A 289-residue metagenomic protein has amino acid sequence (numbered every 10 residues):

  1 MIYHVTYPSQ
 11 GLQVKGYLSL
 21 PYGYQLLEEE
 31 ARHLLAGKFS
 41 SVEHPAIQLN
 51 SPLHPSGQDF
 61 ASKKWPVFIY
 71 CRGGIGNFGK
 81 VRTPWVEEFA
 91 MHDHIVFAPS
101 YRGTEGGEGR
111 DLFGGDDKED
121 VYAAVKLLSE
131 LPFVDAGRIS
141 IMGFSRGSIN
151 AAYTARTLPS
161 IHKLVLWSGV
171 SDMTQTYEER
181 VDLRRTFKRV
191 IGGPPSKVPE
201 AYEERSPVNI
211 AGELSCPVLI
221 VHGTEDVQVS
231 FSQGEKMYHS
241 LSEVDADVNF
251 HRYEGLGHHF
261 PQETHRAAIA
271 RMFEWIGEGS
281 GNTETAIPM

Functional and structural regions predicted by a protein language model:
M1-S62: N-terminal cap/lid segment of alpha/beta-hydrolase-fold proteins
K38-S40, H44-I47, T174-I210, C216: Mobile cap/lid helix-loop segments that gate and shape the active-site cleft of serine hydrolases
N77-E87, S232-Q233: The serine-hydrolase catalytic nucleophile loop
L112-P132: Alpha/beta-hydrolase active-site loop
V134-S145: Alpha/beta-hydrolase fold nucleophile elbow
S148-P159: Short glycine-enriched nucleophile-adjacent loop and the immediately C-terminal alpha-helix near the catalytic center
L214, I220-H222, D226: Short beta-strand/loop motif that positions the catalytic acidic residue of the alpha/beta-hydrolase fold
E235, H239, E243-M289: C-terminal catalytic histidine-bearing segment of alpha/beta-hydrolase fold enzymes
